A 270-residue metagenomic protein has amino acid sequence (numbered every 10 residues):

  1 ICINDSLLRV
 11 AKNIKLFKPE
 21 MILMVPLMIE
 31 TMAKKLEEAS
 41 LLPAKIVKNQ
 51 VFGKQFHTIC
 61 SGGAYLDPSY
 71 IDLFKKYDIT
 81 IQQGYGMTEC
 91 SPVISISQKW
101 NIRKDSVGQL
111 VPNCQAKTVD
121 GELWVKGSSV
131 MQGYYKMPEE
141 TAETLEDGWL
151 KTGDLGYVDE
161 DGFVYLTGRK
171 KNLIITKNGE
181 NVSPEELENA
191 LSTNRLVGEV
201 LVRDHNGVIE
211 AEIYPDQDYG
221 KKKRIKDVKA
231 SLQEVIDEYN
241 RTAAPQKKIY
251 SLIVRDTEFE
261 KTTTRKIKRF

Functional and structural regions predicted by a protein language model:
I1-F17, V182-L187: ATP-dependent adenylate-forming carboxylate-activation enzymes
C2-N4, P68-D120, S129-Q132, A142 (+1 more regions): Conserved ATP-binding loop and adjacent catalytic segment of the adenylate-forming AMP-binding
E20-M24, M32-I102, G198-E199: Gly/Ser/Thr-rich phosphate-binding loop
I22-V25, A116, D154, G162 (+4 more regions): Residue-level signal for inorganic ion chemistry
L110-N113, K117-T118, E122-T176, N181 (+1 more regions): Conserved ATP-binding/catalytic segment of the ANL
V130, F163-A190, Y214, D218-K226 (+1 more regions): Adenylate-forming
L155, E160, T193-Q217: C-terminal boundary motif of the adenylate-forming
E199-L201, G207, D237-F270: Conserved C-terminal "lid"/linker of ANL adenylate-forming enzymes
